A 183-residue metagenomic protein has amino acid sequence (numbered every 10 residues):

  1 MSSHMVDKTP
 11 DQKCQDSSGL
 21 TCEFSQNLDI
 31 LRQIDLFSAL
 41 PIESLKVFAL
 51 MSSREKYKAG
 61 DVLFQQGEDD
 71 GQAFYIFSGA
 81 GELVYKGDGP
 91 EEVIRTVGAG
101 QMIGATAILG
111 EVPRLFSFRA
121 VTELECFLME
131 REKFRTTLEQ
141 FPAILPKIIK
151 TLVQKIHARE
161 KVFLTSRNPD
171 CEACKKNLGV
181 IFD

Functional and structural regions predicted by a protein language model:
M1-D183: Cytosolic regulatory regions built on CNB/CRP/Popeye-like sensor folds
